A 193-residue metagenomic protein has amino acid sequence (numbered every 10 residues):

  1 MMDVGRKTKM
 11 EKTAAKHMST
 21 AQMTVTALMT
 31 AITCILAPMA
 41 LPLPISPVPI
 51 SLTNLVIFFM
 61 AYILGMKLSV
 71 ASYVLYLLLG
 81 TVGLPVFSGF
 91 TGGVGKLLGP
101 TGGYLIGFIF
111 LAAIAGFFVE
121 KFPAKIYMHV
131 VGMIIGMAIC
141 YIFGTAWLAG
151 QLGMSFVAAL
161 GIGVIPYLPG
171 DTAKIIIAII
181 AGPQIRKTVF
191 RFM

Functional and structural regions predicted by a protein language model:
M2-V70: Hydrophobic transmembrane alpha-helices
G5-T13, T24-L28, I35, V94-I142: Short helix-perturbing small/polar motifs within transmembrane alpha-helices
T33, A37, A61, G80 (+4 more regions): Structural signal for membrane-spanning alpha-helices in multi-pass inner-membrane proteins, emphasizing helix cores
A37-P49, L77-L111: Interfacial aromatic-anchored transmembrane helix boundaries in multi-pass membrane proteins
M39, I63, G89-F90, F118-F122 (+1 more regions): Helix-loop junctions at the membrane-solvent interface of multi-pass transporters, primarily the C-terminal
I63-K67, I114-F122, Q184-T188: Structural signal for the C-terminal ends of transmembrane alpha-helices and the immediately following loop
K67-L68, G102, M128, A158: Residue-level recognition of membrane-helix boundary sites in multi-pass small-molecule transporters
F90, P123-M193: Membrane-embedded alpha-helical hairpins and interfacial helices in multi-pass inner-membrane proteins
